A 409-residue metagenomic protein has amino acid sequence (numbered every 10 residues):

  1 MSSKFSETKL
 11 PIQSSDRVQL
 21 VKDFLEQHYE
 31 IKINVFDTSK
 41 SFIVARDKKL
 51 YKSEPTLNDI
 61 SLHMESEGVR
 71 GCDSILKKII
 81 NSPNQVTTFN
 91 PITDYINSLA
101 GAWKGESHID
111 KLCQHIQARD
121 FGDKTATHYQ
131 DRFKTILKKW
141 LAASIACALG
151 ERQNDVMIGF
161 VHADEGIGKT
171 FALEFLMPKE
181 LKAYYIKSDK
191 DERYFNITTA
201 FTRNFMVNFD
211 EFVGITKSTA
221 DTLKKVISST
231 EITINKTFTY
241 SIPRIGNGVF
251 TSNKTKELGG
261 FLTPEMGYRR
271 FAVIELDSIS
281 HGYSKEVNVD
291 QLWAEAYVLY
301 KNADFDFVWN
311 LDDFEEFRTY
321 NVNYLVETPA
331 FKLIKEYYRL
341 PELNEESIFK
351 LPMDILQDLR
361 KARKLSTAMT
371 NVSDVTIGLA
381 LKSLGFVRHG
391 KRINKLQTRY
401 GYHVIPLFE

Functional and structural regions predicted by a protein language model:
M1-E106, D131, T367-A368, P406-E409: N-terminal nucleic-acid engagement/recognition segments and initiation subdomains in replication, restriction
Q85-T202: P-loop NTPase catalytic core of nucleic-acid-dependent motor ATPases
R152, D191-F195, F212, S229-R244 (+1 more regions): Conserved Walker
R203-M206, E231, R244-V249: Loop/turn-to-beta-strand initiation segments
F205-I227, G260-G267: Conserved AAA+/SF3 P-loop NTPase catalytic/coupling segment centered on the Walker-B
N208-F209, G246-N253, I274: Structural recognition of the conserved hydrophobic beta-strand(s) that form the central parallel beta-sheet of P-loop
G260-H281: A short helix-turn-beta junction within AAA+ P-loop NTPase domains corresponding to the substrate/partner-engaging
F307-E409: DNA transaction DNA-binding modules
